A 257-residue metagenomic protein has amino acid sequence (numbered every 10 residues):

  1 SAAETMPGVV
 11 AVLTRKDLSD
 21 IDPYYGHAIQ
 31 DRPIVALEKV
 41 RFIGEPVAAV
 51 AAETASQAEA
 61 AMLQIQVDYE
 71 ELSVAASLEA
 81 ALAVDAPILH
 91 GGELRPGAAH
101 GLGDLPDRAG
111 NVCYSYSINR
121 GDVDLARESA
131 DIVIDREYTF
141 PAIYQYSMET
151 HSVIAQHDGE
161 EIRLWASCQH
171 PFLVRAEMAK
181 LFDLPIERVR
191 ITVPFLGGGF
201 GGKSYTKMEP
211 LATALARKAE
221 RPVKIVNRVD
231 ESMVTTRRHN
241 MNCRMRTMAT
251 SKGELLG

Functional and structural regions predicted by a protein language model:
S1-R108, L125, V133-R136: Flexible, low-hydrophobicity surface segments
S1-R15, A49-Y69, S152-A219: Alpha-helical support elements that line or immediately flank enzyme active sites and cofactor-binding pockets
A11-K16, F42, I134-Y138, L164-A166 (+3 more regions): General beta-strand structural signal in soluble alpha/beta enzymes
D17-S19, V47, A55-Q57, L94-R95 (+5 more regions): Short, glycine-/Ser/Thr-/acidic-enriched flexible segments
D22-P23, A58-A61, A142-Y144, L173-R175 (+2 more regions): Short helix/loop capping segments that flank catalytic or ligand/cofactor-binding pockets
A28-A58, F200-A249: Glycine-rich and small/hydrophobic secondary-structure elements
E38, S152-H157, M178, N242-S251 (+1 more regions): Short beta-strand elements
G121-F182, M241: Conserved beta-alpha junction segments in alpha/beta enzyme cores
